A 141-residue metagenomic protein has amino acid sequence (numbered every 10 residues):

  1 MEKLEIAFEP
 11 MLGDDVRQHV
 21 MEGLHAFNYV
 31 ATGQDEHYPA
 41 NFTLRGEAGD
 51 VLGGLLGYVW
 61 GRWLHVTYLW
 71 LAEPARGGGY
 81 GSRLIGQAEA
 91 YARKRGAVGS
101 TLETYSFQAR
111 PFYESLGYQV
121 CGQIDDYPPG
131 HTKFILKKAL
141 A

Functional and structural regions predicted by a protein language model:
M1-L12: Conserved N-terminal entry element of GNAT/NAT acetyltransferase domains
V20, Y113, Y118: Conserved active-site tyrosine of GNAT-family acetyltransferases
D35, G46-E47, L55-L64, L69: A conserved beta-strand-loop-helix scaffold within acyl/acetyltransferase catalytic domains
P39-T43, G54, Y68, K133-I135: Short hydrophobic/aromatic beta-strand element in the GNAT-like acyltransferase core that lines or flanks the acyl-donor
V59-T67, R76, P128-K133: A conserved beta-turn-beta hairpin within the catalytic core of GNAT-like acetyltransferases that forms part
A75, G79-Q87: Conserved acetyl-CoA pyrophosphate-binding loop and the N-cap/start of the following alpha-helix in GNAT-like
A92-Y105: Conserved GNAT acetyl-CoA-binding A-motif
T101-E103, Q119-I135: Conserved catalytic-core motifs of GNAT/GCN5-like acyltransferases
